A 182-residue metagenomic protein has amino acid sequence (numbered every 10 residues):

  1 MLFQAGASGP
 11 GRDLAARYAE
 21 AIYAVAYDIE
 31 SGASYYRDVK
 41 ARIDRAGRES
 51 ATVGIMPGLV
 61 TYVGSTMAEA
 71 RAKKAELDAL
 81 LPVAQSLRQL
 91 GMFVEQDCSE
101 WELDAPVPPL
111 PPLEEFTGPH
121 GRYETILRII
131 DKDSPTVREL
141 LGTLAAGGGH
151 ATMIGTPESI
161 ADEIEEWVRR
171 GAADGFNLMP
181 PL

Functional and structural regions predicted by a protein language model:
M1, E30-A33, A41-E166: An alpha-helical appendage that flanks or caps ligand/catalytic pockets
M1-R45: Long hydrophobic segments that form regular secondary structure
L2-A5, E20-A24, V53-L59, V168 (+1 more regions): Hydrophobic faces of well-ordered beta-strands that scaffold small-molecule active sites in alpha/beta enzyme cores
G9-D13, I29-A33, Y62-M67, N177 (+1 more regions): Flexible loop/turn segments at secondary-structure boundaries
A16-V25, T143-H150, G171-M179: Glycine- and acidic
V25-D28, V83-Q89, F176-P181: Glycine-rich phosphate-binding active-site loops on the catalytic face of alpha/beta enzymes
T156-S159, E163-L182: C-terminal, well-structured subdomains that either form a transmembrane helix-short loop-helix hairpin in multi-pass
